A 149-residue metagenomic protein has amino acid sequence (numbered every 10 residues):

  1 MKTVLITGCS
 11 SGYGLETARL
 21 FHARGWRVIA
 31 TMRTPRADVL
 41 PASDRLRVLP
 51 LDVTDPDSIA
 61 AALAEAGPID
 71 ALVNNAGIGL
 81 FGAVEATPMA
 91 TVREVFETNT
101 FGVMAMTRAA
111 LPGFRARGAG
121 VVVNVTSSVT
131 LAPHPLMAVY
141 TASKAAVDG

Functional and structural regions predicted by a protein language model:
S10, A18: N-terminal Rossmann NAD(P)H-binding glycine-rich loop of SDR-like oxidoreductase domains
L51-A60, M89-A90: The beta1-alpha1 cofactor-binding region of Rossmann-like NAD(H)/NADP(H)-dependent oxidoreductases
A76-L80: Conserved NAD(P)H cofactor-binding loop of Rossmann-fold oxidoreductase domains
A83-V84, T91-R93: Substrate-binding pocket helix/loop in short-chain dehydrogenase/reductase
E85, H134-A138: Active-site loop immediately N-terminal to the catalytic Tyr-X3-Lys motif of short-chain dehydrogenase/reductase
T107, S143: Active-site helix of classical SDR
S127: Residue(s) in the substrate-gating loop at a strand-loop-helix junction that position the organic substrate next
